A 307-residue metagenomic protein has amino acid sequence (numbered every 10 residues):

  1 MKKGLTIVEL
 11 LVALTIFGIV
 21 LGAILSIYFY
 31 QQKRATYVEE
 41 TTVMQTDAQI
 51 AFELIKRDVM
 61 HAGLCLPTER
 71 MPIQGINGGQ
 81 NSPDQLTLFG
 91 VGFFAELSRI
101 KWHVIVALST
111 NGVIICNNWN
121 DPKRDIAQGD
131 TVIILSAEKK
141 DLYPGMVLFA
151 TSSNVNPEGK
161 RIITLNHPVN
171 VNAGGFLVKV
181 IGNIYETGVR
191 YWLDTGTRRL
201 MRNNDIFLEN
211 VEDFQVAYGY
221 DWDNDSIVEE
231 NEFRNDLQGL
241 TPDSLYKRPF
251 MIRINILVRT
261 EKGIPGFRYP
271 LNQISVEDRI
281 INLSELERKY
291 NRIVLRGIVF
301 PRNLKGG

Functional and structural regions predicted by a protein language model:
M1, E158, G297-V299: Polar low-complexity intrinsically disordered regions
M1-G4, K305-G307: Short, Lys/Arg-enriched, disordered terminal segments
K2-M60: Aliphatic-rich helix starts adjacent to a transmembrane/signal segment
K3, V12, I16, V20-Q32 (+3 more regions): Compositionally biased, low-hydrophobicity segments enriched in charged and small polar residues
K33, V43, M60-H61, P67 (+4 more regions): Short linear sequence signals and composition-biased patches located at protein termini or domain-edge surfaces
R34-L208: Extracytoplasmic beta-strand-rich oligomerization domains located immediately C-terminal to a leader/signal peptide
